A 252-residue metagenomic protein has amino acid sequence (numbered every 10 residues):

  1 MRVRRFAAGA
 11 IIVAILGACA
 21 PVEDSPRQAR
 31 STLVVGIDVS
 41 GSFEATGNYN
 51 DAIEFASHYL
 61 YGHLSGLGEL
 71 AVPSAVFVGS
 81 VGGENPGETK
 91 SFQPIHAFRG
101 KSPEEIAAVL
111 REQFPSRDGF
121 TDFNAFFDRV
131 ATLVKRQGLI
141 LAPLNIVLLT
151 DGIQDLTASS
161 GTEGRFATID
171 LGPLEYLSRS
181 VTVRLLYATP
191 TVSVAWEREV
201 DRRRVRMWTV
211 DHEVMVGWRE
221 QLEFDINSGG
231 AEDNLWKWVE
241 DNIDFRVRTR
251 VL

Functional and structural regions predicted by a protein language model:
M1-G17: Sec-dependent bacterial lipoprotein signal peptides
C19-N48: Acidic, polar low-complexity linker/tail segments
D38, P143-S159: DG-centered beta-turn motif at the end of beta-strands
G41-P73, G161-T162: …and closely analogous acidic/polar surface helices at protein-protein or active-site interfaces in A-domain-like
A75-L110, R198-D201: Short beta-strand-loop
A97-P143, Y187-T189: Von Willebrand factor
I153-R203: VWA/integrin I-like adhesion module and closely mimicked acidic/polar interface patches used
T191-L252: P/S/T/G-enriched low-complexity
